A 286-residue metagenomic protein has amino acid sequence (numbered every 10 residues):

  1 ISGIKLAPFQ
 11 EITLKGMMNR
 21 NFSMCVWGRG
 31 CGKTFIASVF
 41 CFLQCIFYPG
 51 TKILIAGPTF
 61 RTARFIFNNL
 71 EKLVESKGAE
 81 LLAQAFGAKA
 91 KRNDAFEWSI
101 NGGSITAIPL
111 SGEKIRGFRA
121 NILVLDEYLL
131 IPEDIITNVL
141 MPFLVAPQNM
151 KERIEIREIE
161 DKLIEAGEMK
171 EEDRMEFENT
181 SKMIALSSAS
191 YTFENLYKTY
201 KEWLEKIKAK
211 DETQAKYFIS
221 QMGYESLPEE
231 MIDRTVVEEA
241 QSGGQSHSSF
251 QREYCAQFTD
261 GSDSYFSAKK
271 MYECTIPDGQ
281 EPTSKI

Functional and structural regions predicted by a protein language model:
I1-F22, P282-S284: Pre-P-loop entry segment of helicase/translocase ATPase cores
R20-F40: Walker A/P-loop
Q44-T51: Post-Walker A helix-loop "phosphate-sensing" segment adjacent to the P-loop in P-loop NTPases
T51-K72: Conserved Walker A/P-loop ATP-binding site and its immediately adjacent core in helicase/helicase-like ATPase domains
N69-N121: Inter-Walker segment of RecA-like/P-loop motor cores
L81-G87, L130-G243: ASCE P-loop NTPase helicase motor core
D126-E127: Walker B catalytic acidic pair
S220-I286: ATPase catalytic-site recognition across NTP-hydrolyzing enzymes
